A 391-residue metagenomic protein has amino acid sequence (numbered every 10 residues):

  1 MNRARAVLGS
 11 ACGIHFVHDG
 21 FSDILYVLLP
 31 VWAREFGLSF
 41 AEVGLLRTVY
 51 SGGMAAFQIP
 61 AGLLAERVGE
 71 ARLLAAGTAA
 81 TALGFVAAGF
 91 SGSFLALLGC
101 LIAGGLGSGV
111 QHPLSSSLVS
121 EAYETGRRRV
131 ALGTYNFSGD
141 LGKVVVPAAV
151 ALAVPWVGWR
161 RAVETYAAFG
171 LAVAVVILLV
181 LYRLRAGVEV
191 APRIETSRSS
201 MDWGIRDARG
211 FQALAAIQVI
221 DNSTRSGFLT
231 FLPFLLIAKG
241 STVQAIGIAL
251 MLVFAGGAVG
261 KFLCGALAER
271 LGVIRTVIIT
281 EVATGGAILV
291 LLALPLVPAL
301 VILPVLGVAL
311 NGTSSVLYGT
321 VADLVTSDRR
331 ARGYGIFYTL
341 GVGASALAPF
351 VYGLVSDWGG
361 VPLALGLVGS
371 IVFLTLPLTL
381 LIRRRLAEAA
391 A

Functional and structural regions predicted by a protein language model:
M1, R185-L214: Juxtamembrane intracellular "pre-TM" segments in multi-pass secondary transporters
D23, S51-I59, V144, F254-F262 (+1 more regions): Residue-level signature of mid-helix packing/kink "hotspots" within the transmembrane helices of 12-pass Major
L25-Y26, G210-A258: Extracytoplasmic gate region of multi-pass secondary transporters
W32-A33, L64-A65, L152-V157, L236-I237 (+2 more regions): Interfacial helix-cap and linker-helix signal at transmembrane-aqueous boundaries of multi-pass secondary transporters
G37, G69, F90-L95, G272 (+1 more regions): Helix-breaking motifs and short loop linkers at transmembrane-helix boundaries and internal kinks in secondary membrane
R72-V86, R275-L289: Structural signature of the two symmetry-related core transmembrane helices
C100-G139: Cytoplasmic helix-loop-helix junction between adjacent transmembrane helices in 12-TM secondary transporters
Y135-Y182: Helix-loop-helix hairpin linking two adjacent transmembrane segments in secondary transporters
